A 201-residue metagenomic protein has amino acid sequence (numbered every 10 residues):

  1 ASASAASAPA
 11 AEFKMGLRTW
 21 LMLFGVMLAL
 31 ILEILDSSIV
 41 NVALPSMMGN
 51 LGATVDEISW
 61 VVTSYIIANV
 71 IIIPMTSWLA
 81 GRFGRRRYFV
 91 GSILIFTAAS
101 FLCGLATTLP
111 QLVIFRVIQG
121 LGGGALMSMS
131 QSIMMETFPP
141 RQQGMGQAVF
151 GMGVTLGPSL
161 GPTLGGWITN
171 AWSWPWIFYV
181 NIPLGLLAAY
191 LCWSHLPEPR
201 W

Functional and structural regions predicted by a protein language model:
A1-H195: Transmembrane-helix bundle of Major Facilitator Superfamily
P197-W201: Flexible cytoplasmic inter-helical loops of multi-pass small-molecule transporters
